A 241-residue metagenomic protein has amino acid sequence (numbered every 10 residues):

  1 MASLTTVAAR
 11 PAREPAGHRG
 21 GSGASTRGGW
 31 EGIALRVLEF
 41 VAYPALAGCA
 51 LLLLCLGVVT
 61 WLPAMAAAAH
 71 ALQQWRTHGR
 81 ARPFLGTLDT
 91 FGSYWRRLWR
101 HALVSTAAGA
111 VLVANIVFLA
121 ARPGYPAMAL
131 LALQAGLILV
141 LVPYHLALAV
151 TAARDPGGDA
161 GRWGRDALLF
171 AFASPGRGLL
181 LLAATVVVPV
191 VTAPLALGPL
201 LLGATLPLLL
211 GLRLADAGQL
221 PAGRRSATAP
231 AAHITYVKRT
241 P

Functional and structural regions predicted by a protein language model:
M1-L131, Y144-P241: Helix-coil boundary and N-terminal low-complexity module in membrane systems
G136-Y144: Generic alpha-helical transmembrane segments
